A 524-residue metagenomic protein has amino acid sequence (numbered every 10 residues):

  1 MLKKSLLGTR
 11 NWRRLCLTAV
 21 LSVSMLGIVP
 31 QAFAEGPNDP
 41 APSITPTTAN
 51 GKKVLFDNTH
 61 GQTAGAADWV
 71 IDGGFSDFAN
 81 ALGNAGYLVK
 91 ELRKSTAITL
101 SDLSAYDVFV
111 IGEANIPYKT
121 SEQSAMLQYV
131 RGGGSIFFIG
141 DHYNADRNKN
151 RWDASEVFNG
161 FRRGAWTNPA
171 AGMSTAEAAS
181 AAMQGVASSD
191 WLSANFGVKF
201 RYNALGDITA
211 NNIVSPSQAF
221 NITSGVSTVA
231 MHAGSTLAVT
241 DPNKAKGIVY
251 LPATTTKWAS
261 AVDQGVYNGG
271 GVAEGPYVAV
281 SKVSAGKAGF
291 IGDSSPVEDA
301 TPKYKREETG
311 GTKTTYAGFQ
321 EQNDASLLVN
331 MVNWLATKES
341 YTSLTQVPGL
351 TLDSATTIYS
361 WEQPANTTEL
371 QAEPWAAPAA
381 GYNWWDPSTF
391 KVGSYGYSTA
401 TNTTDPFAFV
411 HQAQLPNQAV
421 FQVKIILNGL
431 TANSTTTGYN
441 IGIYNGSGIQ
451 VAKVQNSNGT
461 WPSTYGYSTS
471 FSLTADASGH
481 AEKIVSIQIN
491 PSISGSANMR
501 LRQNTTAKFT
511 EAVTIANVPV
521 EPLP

Functional and structural regions predicted by a protein language model:
L2, R10-A34: Sec-dependent N-terminal signal peptides of Gram-positive bacterial secreted proteins and lipoproteins
F33-A105, H142, T315-F319, T337-P406 (+5 more regions): Aromatic-Pro/Gly-enriched surface loop or interdomain linker that acts as a lid/target-recognition segment
V54-F56, K90-E91, D107-G112, S135-G140 (+1 more regions): Structural recognition of the beta-strand scaffold that forms the well-ordered cores of secreted hydrolase catalytic
H60-T63, S95-I98, V110-Y118, I136 (+4 more regions): Solvent-exposed loop/turn segments at secondary-structure junctions within structured extracellular/periplasmic domains
G61-W69, V110-I116, M173-A182, T314-E321: Second-shell loop/turn segments in exported
P117-N221: A glycine-rich, often tryptophan-bearing local segment used as a flexible ligand/cofactor-contacting loop or short
D190-D299, E373, F421, I426-N428 (+5 more regions): Catalytic beta-strand/loop cores that center a nucleophilic Ser/Cys/Thr and support acyl-enzyme chemistry
V410-P524: Beta-strand-enriched, solvent-exposed domains that form extended recognition/catalytic surfaces
